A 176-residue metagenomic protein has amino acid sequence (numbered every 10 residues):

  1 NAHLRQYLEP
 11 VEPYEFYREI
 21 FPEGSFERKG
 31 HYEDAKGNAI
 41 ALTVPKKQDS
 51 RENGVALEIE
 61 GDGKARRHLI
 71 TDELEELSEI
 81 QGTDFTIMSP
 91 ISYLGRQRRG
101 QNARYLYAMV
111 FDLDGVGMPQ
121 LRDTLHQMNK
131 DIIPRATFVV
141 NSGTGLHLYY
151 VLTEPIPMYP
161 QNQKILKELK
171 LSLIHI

Functional and structural regions predicted by a protein language model:
N1-A108: DNA replication initiation on ssDNA origins
K47, D62, L94, D114-M118 (+1 more regions): Generic structural motif
L77, N102-I133: N-terminal low-complexity, intrinsically disordered segments
Y93-Q101, L125-G143: Catalytic micro-motifs at enzyme active sites that drive phosphoryl/nucleotidyl and oxygen chemistry
F111, P134-Q161, I165: Histidine-centered divalent-metal-coordination microenvironment in nucleic-acid enzymes
D131, P155, S172: Mid-sequence acidic-hydrophobic segments that form the walls of catalytic/ligand-binding cavities or oligomerization
L166-K170: Amphipathic alpha-helical segments in well-structured domains
H175-I176: Conserved small/polar residues in nucleotide/adenosyl-binding loops
